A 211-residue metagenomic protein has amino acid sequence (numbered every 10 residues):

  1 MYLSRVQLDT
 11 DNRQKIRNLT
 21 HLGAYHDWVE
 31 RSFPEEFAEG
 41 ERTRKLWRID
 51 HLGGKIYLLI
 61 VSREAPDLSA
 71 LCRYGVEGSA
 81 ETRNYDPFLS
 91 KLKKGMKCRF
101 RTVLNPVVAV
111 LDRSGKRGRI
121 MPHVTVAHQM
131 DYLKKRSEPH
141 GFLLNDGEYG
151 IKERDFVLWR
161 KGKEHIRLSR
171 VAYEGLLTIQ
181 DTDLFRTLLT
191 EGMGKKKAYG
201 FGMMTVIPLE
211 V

Functional and structural regions predicted by a protein language model:
M1-V211: RNA-interacting cores
